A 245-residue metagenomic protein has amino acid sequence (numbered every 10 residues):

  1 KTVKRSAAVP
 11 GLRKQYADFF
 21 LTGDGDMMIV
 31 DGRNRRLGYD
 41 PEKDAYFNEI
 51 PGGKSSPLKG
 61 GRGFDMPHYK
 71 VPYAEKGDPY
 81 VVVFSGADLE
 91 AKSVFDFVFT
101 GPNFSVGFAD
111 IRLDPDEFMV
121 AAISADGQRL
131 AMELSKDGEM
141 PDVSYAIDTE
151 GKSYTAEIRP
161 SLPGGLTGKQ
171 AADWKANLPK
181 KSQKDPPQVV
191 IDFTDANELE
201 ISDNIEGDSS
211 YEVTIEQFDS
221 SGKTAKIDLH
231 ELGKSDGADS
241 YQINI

Functional and structural regions predicted by a protein language model:
T2-I245: Extracellular glycoprotein-like low-complexity segments
